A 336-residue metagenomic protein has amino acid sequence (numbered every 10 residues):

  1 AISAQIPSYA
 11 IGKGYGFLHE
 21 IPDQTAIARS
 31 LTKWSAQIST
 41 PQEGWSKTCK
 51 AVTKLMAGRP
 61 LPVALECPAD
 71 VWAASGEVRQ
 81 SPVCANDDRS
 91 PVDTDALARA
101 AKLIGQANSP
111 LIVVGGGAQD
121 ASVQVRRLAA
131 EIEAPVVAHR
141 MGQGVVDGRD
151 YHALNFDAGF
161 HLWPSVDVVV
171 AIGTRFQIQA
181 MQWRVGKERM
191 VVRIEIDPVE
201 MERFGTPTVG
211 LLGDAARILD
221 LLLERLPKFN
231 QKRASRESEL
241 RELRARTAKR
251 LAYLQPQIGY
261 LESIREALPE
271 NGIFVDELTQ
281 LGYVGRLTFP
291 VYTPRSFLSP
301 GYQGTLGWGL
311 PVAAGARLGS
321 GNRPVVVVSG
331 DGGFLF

Functional and structural regions predicted by a protein language model:
A1-L226, A267-E270, V326: N-terminal alpha/beta PP-like core and its mobile active-site loop of ThDP/TPP-dependent enzymes
K13, F17-L18, N86-R99, A118 (+4 more regions): A general structural motif
A64-E66, A234-S238, E277-L278: Short coil/turn segments at secondary-structure boundaries
R79-A96, N230-Q255: Long, charged amphipathic helices and adjacent flexible linkers at domain junctions
I178-M181, L222-R244, L310, V326-V328: Hydrophobic, well-ordered secondary-structure segments that either form specific early membrane-associated helices used
E195, E277, D331: Acidic active-site catalytic centers that drive phospho-/nucleotidyl reactions and related ester hydrolyses
E239-N322: Active-site diphosphate/adenylate-binding microenvironment
R323-L335: DG-centered beta-turn motif at the end of beta-strands
